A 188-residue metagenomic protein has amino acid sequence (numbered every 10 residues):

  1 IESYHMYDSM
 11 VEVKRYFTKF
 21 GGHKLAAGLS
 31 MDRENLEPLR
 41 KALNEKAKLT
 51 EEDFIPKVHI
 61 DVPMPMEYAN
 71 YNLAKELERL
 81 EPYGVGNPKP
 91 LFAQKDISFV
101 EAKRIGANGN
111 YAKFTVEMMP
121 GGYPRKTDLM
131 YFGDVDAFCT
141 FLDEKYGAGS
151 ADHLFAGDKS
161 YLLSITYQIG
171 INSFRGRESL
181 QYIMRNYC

Functional and structural regions predicted by a protein language model:
I1-C188: Acidic, two-metal ion nucleic-acid-processing modules in DNA metabolism proteins
